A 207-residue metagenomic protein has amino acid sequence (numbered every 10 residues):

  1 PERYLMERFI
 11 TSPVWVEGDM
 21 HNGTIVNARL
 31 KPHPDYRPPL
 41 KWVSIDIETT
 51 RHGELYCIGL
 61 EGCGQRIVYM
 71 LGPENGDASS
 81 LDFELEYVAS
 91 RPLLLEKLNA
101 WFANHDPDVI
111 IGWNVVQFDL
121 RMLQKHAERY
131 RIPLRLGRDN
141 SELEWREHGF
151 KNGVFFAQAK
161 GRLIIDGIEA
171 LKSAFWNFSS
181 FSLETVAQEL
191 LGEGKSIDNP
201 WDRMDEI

Functional and structural regions predicted by a protein language model:
P1-I168, S173-I207: The two-metal-ion catalytic cores of nucleic-acid processing enzymes
